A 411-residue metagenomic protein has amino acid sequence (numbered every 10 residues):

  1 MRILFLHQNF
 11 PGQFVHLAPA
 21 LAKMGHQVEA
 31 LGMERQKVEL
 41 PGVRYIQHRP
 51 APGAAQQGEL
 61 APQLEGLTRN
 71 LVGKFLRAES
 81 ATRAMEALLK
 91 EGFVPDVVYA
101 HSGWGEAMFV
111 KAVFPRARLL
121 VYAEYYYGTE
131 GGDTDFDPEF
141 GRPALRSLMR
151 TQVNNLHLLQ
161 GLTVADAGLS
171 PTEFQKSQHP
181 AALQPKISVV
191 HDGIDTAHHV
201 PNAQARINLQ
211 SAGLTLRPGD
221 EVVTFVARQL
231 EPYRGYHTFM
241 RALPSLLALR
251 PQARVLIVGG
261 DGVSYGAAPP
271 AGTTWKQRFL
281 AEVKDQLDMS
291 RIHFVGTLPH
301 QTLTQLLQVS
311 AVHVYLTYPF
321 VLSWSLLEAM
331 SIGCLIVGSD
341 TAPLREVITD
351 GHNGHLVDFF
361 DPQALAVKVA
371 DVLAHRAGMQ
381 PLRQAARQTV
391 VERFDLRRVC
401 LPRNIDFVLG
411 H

Functional and structural regions predicted by a protein language model:
A54-T68, A117-L156, A197, P201-R206 (+1 more regions): Acceptor-binding helix/loop patch of EC 2.4 sugar-transfer enzymes, predominantly nucleotide-sugar-dependent
F174, G193: Carbohydrate-associated surface elements
A212-R234, M240-S245, L256: Conserved donor-binding/catalytic core segment of Leloir-type glycosyltransferases
V263, A267-T297, Q301: Nucleotide-activated donor-binding/catalytic signature segment of Leloir-type glycosyltransferases, i.e., the conserved
Y318: Aromatic "clamp/platform" in nucleotide-sugar-dependent glycosyltransferases that forms part of the donor/acceptor
L335-G338: Short hydrophobic beta-strand element within catalytic cores of glycosyltransferases and related nucleotide-activated
D350-G351, H355-P362, D371-R376: Conserved acidic donor-binding segment of nucleotide-sugar-dependent glycosyltransferases
L396-H411: C-terminal alpha-helical cap of glycosyltransferases
